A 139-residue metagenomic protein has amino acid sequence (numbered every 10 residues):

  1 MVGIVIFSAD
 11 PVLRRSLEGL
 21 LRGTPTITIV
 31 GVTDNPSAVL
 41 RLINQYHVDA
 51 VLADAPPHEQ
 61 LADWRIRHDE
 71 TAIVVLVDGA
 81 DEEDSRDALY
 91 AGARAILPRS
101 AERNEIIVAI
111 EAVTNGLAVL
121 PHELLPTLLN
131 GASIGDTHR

Functional and structural regions predicted by a protein language model:
M1-L21, V51: Conserved acidic segment of CheY-like receiver
P11, D34-A38, E59: Acidic phosphotransfer microenvironment of two-component signaling modules
T26-D34: Short hydrophobic/Thr-rich beta-strand motif most characteristic of the beta2 strand and flanking loop of CheY-like
D34-A50: Acidic, metal-coordinating helix/loop segments flanking the phosphotransfer/catalytic sites of two-component signaling
N35, H58, G79-E83, E105: Negatively charged, flexible loop motifs adjacent to catalytic sites in prokaryotic signal transduction proteins
P57-T71: Short amphipathic alpha-helix used as the core "switch/output" element in two-component signaling
T71-A80, L97: A short, hydrophobic beta-strand element within the central beta-sheet of small alpha/beta folds
S85-Y90, R94-A95, R99-R139: Short, flexible helix-to-coil linker/hinge segments that flank and couple to helix-turn-helix
